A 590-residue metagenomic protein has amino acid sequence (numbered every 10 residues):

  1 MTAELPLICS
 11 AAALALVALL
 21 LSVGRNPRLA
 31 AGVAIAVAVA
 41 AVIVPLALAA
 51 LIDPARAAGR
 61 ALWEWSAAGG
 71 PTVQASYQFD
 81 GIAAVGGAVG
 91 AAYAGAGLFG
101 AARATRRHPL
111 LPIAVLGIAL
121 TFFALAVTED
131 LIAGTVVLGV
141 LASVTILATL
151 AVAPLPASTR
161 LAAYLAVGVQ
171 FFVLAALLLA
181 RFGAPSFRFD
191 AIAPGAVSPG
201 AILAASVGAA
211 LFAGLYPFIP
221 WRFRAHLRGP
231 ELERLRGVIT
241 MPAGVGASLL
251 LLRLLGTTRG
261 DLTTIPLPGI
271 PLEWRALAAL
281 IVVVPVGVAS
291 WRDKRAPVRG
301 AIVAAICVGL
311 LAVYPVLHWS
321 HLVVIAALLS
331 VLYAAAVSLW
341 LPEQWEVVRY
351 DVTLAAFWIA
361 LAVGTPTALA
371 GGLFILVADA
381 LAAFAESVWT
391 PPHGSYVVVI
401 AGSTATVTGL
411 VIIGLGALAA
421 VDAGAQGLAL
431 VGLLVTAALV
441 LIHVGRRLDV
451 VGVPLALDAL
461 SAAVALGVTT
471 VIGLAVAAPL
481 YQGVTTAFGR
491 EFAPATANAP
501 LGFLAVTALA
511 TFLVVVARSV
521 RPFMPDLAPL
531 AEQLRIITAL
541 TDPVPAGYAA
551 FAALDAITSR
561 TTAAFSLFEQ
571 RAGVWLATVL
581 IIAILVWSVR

Functional and structural regions predicted by a protein language model:
T2-P6, V17-I113, P185-A191, R259-L262 (+2 more regions): Transmembrane helix-loop-helix hairpins at membrane boundaries of multipass inner-membrane proteins
P6-V23, A34-L48, A68-T72, G86-R103 (+7 more regions): Central hydrophobic cores of alpha-helical transmembrane segments in multi-pass inner-membrane proteins across all
N26-V39, A157-A166, A456-G467, Q570-L576: Alpha-helical transmembrane segments and their helix-start/interface "positive-inside/aromatic belt" motifs in integral
A49-A75, V140, A157-L329, L341-P342 (+5 more regions): Juxtamembrane/interfacial segments at transmembrane-helix boundaries in multi-pass membrane proteins
V388-S395, H443-A459, S519-L530: Alpha-helical transmembrane segments
V397-V407, L434-A438, A459-P479, G547-D555 (+1 more regions): Hydrophobic membrane-spanning alpha-helices of multi-pass integral membrane proteins
A425-R446, L466-V471, F503-V516: Alpha-helical transmembrane segments of multi-pass integral membrane proteins
L480-A505, A517-R590: Aromatic-capped, Gly/Pro-kinked transmembrane alpha-helices
